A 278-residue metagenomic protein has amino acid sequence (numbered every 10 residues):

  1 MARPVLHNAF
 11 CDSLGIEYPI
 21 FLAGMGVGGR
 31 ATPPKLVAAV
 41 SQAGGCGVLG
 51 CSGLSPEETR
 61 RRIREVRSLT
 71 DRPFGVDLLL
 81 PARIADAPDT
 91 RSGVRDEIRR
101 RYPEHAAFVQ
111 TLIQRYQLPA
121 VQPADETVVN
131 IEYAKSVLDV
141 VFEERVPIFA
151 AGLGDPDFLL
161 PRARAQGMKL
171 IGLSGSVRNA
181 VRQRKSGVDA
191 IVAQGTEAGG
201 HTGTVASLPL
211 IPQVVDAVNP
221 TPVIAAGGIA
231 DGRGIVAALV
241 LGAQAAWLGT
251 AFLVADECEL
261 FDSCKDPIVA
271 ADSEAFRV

Functional and structural regions predicted by a protein language model:
A2-V218: Active-site entrance/lid segments in N-terminal catalytic domains of soluble metabolic enzymes
L36, S92-P103, P209-I224, A230-V278: Conserved active-site-proximal phosphate/metal-binding subdomains
D77, L160, A225, A275-F276: Secondary-structure transition/capping residues
